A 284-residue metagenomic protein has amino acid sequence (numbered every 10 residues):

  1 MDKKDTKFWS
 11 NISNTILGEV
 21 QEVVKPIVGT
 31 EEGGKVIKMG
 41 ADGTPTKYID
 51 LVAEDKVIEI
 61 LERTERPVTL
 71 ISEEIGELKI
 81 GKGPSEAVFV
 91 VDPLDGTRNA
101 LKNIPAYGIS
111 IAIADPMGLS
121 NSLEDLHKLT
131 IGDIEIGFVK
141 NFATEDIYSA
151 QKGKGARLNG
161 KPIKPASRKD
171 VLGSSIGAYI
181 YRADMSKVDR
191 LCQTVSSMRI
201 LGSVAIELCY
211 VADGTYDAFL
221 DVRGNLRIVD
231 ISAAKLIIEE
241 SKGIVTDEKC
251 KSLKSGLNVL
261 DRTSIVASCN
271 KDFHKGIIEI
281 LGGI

Functional and structural regions predicted by a protein language model:
M1-L94, P116-M117, I278, G282: N-terminal subdomain of lithium-sensitive/metallo-dependent phosphomonoesterases centered on the IMPase/IPPase/PAP
S13, V20, V24, R63 (+3 more regions): An extended, acidic
D50, G96-T97, V211, I238: Buried hydrophobic positions in well-ordered alpha/beta secondary-structure cores of metabolic enzymes
V57, L61, I109, I113 (+1 more regions): Buried hydrophobic packing segments
E74-G76, D95-T97, G202, K249: Short, well-ordered turn and helix-capping elements at secondary-structure junctions
G83-G153, L172: DPxDG-like acidic metal-binding loop motif
